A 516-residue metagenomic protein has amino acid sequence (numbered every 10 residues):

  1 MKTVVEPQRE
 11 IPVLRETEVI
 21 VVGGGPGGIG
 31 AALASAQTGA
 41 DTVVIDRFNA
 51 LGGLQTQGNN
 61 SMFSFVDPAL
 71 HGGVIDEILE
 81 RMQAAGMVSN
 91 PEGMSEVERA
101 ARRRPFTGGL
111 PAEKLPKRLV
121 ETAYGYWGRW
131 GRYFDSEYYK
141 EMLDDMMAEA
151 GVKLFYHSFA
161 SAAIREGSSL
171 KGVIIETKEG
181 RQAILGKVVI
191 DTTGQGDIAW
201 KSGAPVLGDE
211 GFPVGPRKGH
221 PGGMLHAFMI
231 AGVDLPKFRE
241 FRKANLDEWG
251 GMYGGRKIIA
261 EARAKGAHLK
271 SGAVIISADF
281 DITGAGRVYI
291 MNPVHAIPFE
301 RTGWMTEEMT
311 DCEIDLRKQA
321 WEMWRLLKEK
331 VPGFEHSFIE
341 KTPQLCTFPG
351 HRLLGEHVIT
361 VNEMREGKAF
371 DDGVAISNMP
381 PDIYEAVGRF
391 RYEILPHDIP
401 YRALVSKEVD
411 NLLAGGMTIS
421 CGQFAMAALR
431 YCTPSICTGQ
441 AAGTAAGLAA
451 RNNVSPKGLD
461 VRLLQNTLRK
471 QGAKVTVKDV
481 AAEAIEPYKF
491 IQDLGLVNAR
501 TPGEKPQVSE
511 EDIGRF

Functional and structural regions predicted by a protein language model:
M1-V19, T38, G514: Extreme N-terminal leader/targeting segments of oxidoreductases
E10, L54-Q55, V74, L79 (+10 more regions): Flavin (FAD/FMN)-binding glycine-rich loop and adjacent Rossmann-like elements that form
G23-P26: Glycine-rich Rossmann-fold phosphate-binding loop(s) that bind the pyrophosphate of adenine dinucleotide cofactors
L33-D41, I45-G109: N-terminal FAD cofactor-binding segment of flavoenzymes
M147-S161: A conserved beta-strand/loop element that lines the FAD pocket in flavoprotein oxidoreductases
R165-K171: A short, glycine/Asx- and small/polar-enriched loop/turn that sits immediately N-terminal to a beta-strand
